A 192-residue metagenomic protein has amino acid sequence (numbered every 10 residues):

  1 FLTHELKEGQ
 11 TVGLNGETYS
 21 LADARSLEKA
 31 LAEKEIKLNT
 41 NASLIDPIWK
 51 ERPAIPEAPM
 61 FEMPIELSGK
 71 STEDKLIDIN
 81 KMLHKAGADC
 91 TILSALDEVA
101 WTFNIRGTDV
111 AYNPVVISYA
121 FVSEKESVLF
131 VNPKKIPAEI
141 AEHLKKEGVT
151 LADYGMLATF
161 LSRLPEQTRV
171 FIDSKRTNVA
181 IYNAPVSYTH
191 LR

Functional and structural regions predicted by a protein language model:
F1-K7, T11-N15, Y19-R163: N-terminal accessory/capping or targeting/presequence segment of soluble
G13, R169-F171: Periplasmic-binding protein-like
E28, A32, Y182-S187: Class I S-adenosyl-L-methionine
V110, P114, I172-V186: Extended, highly charged accessory segments
T189-R192: Conserved small/polar residues in nucleotide/adenosyl-binding loops
